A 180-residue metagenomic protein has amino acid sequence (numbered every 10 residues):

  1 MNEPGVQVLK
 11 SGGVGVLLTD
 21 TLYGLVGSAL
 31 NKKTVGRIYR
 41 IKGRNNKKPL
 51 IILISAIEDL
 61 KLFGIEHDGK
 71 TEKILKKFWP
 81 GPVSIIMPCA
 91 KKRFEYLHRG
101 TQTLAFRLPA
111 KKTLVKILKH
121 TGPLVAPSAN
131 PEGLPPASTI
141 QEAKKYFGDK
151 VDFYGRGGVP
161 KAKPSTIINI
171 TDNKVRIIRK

Functional and structural regions predicted by a protein language model:
M1-K180: Active-site-adjacent structural elements in enzyme catalytic cores
